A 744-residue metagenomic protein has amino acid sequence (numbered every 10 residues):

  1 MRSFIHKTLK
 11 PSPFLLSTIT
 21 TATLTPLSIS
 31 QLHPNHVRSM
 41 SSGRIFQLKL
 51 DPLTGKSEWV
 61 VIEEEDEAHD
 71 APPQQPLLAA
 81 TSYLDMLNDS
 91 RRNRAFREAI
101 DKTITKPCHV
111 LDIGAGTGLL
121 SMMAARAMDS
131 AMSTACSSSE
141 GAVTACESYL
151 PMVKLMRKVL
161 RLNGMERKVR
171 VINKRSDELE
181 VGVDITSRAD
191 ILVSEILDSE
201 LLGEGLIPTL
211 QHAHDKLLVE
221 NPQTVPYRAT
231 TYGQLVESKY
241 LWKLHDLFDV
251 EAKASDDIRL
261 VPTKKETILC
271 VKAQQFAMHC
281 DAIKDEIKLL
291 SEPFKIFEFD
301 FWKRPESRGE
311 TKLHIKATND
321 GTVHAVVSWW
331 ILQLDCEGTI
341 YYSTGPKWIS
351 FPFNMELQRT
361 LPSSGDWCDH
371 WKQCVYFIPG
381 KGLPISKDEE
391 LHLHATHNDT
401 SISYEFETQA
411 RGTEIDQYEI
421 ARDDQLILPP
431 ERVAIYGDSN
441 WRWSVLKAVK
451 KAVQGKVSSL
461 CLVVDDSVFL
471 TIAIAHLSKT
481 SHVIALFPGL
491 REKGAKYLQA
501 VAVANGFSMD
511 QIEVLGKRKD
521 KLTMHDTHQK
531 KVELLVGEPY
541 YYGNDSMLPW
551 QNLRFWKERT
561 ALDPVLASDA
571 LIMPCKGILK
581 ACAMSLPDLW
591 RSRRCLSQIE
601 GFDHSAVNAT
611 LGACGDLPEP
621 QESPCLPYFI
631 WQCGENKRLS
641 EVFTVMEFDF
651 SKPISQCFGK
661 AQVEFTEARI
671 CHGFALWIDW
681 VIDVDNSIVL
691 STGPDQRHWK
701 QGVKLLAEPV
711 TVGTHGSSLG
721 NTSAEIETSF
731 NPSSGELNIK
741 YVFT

Functional and structural regions predicted by a protein language model:
M1-S28: N-terminal chloroplast transit peptides
R2, H33-I113, G118-T744: Class I SAM-binding transferase module
